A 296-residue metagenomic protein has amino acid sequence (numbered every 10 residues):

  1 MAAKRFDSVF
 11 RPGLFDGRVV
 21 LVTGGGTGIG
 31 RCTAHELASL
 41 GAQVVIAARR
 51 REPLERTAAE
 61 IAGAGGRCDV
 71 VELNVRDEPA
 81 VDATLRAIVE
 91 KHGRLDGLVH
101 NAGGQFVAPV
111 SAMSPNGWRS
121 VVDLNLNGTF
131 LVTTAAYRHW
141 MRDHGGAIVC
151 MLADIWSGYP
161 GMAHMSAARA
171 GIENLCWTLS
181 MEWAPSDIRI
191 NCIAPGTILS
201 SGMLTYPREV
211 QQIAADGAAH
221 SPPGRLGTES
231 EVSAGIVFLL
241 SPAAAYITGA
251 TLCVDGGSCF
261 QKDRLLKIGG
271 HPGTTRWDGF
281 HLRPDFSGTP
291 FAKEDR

Functional and structural regions predicted by a protein language model:
S8, P185, P195-H220, Q261-F291: A glycine/serine/threonine-rich, flexible loop-to-helix segment that serves as the NAD(P) cofactor-binding "lid"
G26-G28: Conserved glycine-rich cofactor-binding loop
V99, A184, R189, I247-G249: Short, small/polar-rich loop/turn modules that mediate ligand/substrate recognition or access, typified
P109-V110, G117-V122, G217: Substrate-binding pocket helix/loop in short-chain dehydrogenase/reductase
R138, M181-P185, A245: Alpha-helical segment proximal to the catalytic Tyr-Lys
V149-G171, C176-P185, T197-I198: Catalytic loop of short-chain dehydrogenase/reductase
R225-V254, C259-F260: C-terminal substrate-recognition "lid" of short-chain dehydrogenase/reductases
